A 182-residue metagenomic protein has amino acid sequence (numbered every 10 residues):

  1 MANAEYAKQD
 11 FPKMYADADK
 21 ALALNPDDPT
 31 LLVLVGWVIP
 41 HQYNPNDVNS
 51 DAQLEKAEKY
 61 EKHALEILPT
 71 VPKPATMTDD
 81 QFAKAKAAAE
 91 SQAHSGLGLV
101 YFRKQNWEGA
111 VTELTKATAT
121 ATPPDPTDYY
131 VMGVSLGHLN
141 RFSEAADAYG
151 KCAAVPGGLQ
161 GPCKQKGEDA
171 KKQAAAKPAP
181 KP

Functional and structural regions predicted by a protein language model:
N3, W37, H41-N44, L99 (+2 more regions): Residue-level recognition of tetratricopeptide repeat
P26-D27, P69, T122-P123, G157-G158: Short coil turns that delineate tetratricopeptide repeat
L32-V35, I39, H94, Y129 (+1 more regions): TPR repeat positional signature
K73-D80, S91-A93, V100-R103, H138 (+1 more regions): Terminal, low-structured helical/coil segments at or just beyond the last alpha-helical repeat
